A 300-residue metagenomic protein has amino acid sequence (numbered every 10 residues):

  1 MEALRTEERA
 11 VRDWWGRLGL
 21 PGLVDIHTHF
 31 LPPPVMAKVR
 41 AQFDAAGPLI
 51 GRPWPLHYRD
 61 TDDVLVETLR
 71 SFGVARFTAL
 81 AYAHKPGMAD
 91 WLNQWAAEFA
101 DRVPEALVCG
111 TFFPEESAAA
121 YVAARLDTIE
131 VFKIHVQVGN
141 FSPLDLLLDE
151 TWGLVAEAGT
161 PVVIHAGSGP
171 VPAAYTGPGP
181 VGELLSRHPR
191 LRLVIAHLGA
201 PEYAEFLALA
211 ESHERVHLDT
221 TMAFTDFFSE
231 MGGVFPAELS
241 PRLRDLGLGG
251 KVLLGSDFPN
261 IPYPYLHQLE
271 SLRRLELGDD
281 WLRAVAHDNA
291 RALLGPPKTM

Functional and structural regions predicted by a protein language model:
M1-I26, P33-R76, L248-L253, P262-M300: Mid-to-C-terminal alpha-helical segments outside catalytic/metal-binding sites
A3-T6, V131, F141-L253: Catalytic pocket-lining loop regions of alpha/beta-barrel enzymes, especially the amidohydrolase/enolase/GH5 lineages
R5, A75-R76, H84-T176: Active-site gating/metal-coordination segments in enzymes
L20-G22, G73-F77, R102-V108, D127-E130 (+5 more regions): Short, well-ordered coil/turn segments that N-cap beta-strands
H27, L69, A96, R125 (+6 more regions): Conserved, mostly hydrophobic/aromatic
T28-F30, A81, G110-P114, I134-V136 (+4 more regions): A cross-domain feature marking catalytic cores of carbohydrate-active enzymes and several ubiquitous metabolic/repair
H29-P34, H84-G87, E115-S117, S168-A174 (+3 more regions): Active-site environment of divalent metal-dependent phosphoester hydrolases
V64-T68, L92-F99, A120-R125, L147-T151 (+4 more regions): A general structural detector for well-ordered alpha-helical segments in enzyme core domains, enriched
